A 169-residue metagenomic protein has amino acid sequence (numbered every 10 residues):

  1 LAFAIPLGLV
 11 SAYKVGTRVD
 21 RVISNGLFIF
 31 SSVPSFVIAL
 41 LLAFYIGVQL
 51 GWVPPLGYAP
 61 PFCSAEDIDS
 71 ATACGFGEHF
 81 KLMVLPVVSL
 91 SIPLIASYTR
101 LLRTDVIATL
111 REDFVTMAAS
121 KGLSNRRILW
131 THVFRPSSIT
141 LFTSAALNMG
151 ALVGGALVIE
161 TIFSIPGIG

Functional and structural regions predicted by a protein language model:
L1-V19, S35, V48, S64-G169: Alpha-helical transmembrane segments of integral membrane proteins, especially multi-pass inner/plasma-membrane
S24, L40-L41, V87, H132: Residue-level recognition of transmembrane alpha-helices in multi-pass small-molecule transporters/permeases
N25-F28, S32: Residue-level signal for discrete positions within transmembrane alpha-helices of multi-pass small-molecule
L27, A43-G47, R135: Transmembrane alpha-helical core residues of multi-pass small-molecule transporters, especially secondary transporters
F28, P60, I159: Short histidine/acidic/glycine/proline-rich micro-motifs that form metal- and phosphate-coordinating active-site loops
F36-I68: Extracellular/periplasmic helix-loop junction at the C-terminal end of a transmembrane helix in multi-pass membrane
